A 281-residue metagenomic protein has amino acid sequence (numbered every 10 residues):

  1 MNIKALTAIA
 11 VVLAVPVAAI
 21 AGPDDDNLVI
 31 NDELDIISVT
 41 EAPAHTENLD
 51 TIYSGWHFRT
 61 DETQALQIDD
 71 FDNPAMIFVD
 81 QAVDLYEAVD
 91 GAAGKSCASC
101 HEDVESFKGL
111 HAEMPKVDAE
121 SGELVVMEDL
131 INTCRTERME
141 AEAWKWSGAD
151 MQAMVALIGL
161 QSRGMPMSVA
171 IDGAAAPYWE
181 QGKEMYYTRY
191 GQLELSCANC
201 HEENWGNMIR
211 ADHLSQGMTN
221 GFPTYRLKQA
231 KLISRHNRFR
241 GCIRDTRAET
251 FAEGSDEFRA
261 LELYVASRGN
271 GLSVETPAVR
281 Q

Functional and structural regions predicted by a protein language model:
I3-T7, V11-F78, P115-E180, K228-T250 (+2 more regions): Post-cleavage N-terminal segment of exported redox proteins
A82, Y86-G91, Y187-G191: Short, flexible, mixed-charge glycine/proline-rich loop motifs that serve as phosphate/nucleic-acid-contacting
D90-V104, M154, G182, Q192-W205 (+2 more regions): The canonical Cys-X-X-Cys-His
A92-A98, R210-H213, V279-R280: Extended intrinsically disordered, low-complexity coil regions enriched in Ser, Thr, Gly, Ala and often Pro
K108-P115, I209-S215: Short cysteine/histidine-rich zinc-coordinating motifs and their immediately flanking basic loops
L160-D212: Extended amphipathic alpha-helical interaction segments
E184, G191, N199-W205, G217-Q229 (+2 more regions): C-terminal cap of thioredoxin/glutaredoxin-like
L193-E194, G206-D212, D245-A252, G271-L272: Substrate-binding/catalytic groove segments of enzymes that remodel or degrade extracellular structural polymers
